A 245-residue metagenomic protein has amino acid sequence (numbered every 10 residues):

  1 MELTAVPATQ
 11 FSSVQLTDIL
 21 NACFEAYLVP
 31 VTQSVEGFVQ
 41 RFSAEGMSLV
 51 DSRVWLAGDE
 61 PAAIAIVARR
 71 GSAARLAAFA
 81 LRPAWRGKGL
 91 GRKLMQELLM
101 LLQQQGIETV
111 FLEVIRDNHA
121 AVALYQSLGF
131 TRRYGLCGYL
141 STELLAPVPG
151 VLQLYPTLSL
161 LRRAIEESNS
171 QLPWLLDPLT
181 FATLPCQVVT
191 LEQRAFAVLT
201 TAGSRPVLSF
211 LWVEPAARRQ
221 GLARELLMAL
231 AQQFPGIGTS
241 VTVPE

Functional and structural regions predicted by a protein language model:
E2-D18, V148-I165: A short beta-loop-alpha structural element at the N-terminal edge of CoA-dependent acyl/N-acetyltransferase catalytic
L28-I66, A164-T190: Active-site rim helix/loop that mediates acceptor-substrate recognition in acyltransferases
V54, E60-A68, R75-A80, Q193-W212: Conserved beta-strand in the GNAT
R69, R82-A84, K88, R116-D117 (+2 more regions): Active-site acidic-Proline motif in GNAT/NAT acetyltransferases
W85, G89-E97, A217, G221-A229: Conserved acetyl-CoA pyrophosphate-binding loop and the N-cap/start of the following alpha-helix in GNAT-like
L102-E113, Q233-P244: Conserved GNAT acetyl-CoA-binding A-motif
E113-I115, Q126, T131-L144: Conserved catalytic-core motifs of GNAT/GCN5-like acyltransferases
V188, P206-Q220: Flexible loop/N-cap segments at domain edges
